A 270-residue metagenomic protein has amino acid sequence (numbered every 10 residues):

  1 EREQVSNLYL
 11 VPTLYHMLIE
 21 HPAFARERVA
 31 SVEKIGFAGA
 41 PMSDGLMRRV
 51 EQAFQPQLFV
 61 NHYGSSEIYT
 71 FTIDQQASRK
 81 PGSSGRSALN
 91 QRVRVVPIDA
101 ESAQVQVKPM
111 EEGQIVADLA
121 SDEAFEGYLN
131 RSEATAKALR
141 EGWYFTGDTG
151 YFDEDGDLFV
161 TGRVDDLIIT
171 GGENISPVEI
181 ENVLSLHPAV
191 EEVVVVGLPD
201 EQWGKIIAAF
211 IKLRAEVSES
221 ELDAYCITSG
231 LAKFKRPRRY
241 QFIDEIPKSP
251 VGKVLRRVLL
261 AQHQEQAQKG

Functional and structural regions predicted by a protein language model:
R2-L10, I19-G82, A88-R92, Q104: Gly/Ser/Thr-rich phosphate-binding loop
L8-V11, V93, L119-S121, E126-G127 (+4 more regions): AMP-binding/adenylate-forming catalytic core of the ANL superfamily
H16, R48, G82, E133 (+3 more regions): Active-site phosphate/pyrophosphate- and oxyanion-stabilizing loops and adjacent acidic/basic residues in soluble
V29-V32, V190, P237: Core-facing hydrophobic residues within beta-strands of well-ordered domains
F37, V195, R239-F242: Hydrophobic/anchoring residues in structured secondary elements
N90, E101-K137, I175: Conserved ATP/PPi-binding loop(s) of AMP-dependent carboxylate-activating enzymes
Y240-V251: Short proline/glycine- and acidic-rich turn/helix-capping motifs at secondary-structure junctions
A261-G270: Acidic/polar alpha-helix N-cap and adjacent early helical turns within long charge-rich amphipathic helices/linkers
